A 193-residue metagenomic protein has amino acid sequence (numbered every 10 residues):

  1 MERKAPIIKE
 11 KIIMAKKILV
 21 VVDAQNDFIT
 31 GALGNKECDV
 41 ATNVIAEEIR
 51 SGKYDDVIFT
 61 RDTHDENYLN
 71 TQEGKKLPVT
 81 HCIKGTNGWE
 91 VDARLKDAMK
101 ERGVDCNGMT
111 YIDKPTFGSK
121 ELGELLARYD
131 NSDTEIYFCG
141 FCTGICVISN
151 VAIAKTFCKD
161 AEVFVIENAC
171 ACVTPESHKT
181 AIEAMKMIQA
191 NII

Functional and structural regions predicted by a protein language model:
R3, I8-Y111, D160-F164, V173 (+2 more regions): Active-site acidic carboxylates
E48-I49, I148-T156: Histidine-anchored nucleotide/phosphate-binding helix
T60-T63, P115, F141, N168-A169: Active-site-proximal beta-strand/loop segments in catalytic clefts of secreted hydrolases
E66, G118, I145, C172: Flexible, glycine-rich phosphate/dinucleotide-binding loops and adjacent beta-alpha linkers at cofactor/substrate
L69-T71, L122-E124, S149-N150, E176-S177: Short, well-ordered secondary-structure micro-motifs
G85-T143: Internal catalytic-core helix/loop-beta-alpha segment that presents or stabilizes conserved functional determinants
I112, N191-I193: Short acidic-hydrophobic, aromatic-tinged amphipathic segments that line or gate anion-handling sites
E135-G144, D160-P175: A short glycine-rich beta-strand->turn/loop micro-motif centered on a GG-aromatic cluster
